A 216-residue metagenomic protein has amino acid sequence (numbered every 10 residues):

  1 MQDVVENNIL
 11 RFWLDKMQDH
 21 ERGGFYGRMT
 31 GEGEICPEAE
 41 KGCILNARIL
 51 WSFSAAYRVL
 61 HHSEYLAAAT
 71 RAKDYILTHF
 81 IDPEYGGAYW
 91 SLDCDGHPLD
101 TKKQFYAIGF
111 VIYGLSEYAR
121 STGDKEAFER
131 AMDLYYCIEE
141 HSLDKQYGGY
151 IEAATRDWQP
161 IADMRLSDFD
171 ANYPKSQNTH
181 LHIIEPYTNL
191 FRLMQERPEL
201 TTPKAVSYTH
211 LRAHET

Functional and structural regions predicted by a protein language model:
M1-C43, S63, A67-R71, Y75 (+2 more regions): Low-complexity, Ser/Thr/Pro/Gly-enriched N-terminal "stalk/linker" regions
R22-K41, G87-A107, G149-S176: Carbohydrate-binding/catalytic loop surfaces
P37-S52, K102-Y113, E126, P174-E185: Aromatic- and histidine-enriched alpha-helix N-cap/loop-to-helix transition segments that scaffold the rims
R48-S63, F110-D124, H182-R197: Well-ordered alpha-helical scaffold segments within catalytic/enzyme domains
H61, I81-D82, G123, E139-D144 (+1 more regions): Helix-capping and short linker residues that terminate individual alpha-solenoid repeat units
K102-A154, I161: Internal, well-ordered domain-core segments that constitute the primary functional module of diverse proteins
E199-Y208: Histidine/acidic residue-rich metal-binding segments in metalloenzymes
T209-T216: Conserved small/polar residues in nucleotide/adenosyl-binding loops
